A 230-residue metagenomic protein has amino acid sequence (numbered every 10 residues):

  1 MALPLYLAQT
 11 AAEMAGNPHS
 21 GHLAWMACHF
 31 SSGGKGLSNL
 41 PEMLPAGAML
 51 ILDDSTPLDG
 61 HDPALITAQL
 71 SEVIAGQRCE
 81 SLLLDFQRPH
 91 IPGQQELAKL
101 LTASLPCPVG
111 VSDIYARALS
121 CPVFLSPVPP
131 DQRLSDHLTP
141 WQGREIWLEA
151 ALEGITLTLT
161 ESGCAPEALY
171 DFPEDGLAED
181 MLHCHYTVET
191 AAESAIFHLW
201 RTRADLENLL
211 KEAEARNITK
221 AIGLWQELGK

Functional and structural regions predicted by a protein language model:
M1-S126, L148: Chitinase-like catalytic core of GlcNAc-active glycosidases
L37, P63, T67, L157-L169 (+1 more regions): A structural signal for the main folded, soluble domain(s) of proteins
L65, Q69, E96, R133-D136 (+1 more regions): Extracytoplasmic/secreted proteins, especially bacterial periplasmic and envelope-associated proteins
A75-E80, A103-P106, H137-R144, N208-K220: A structural motif corresponding to the C-terminal end of an alpha-helix and its immediate exit/capping segment
D85-F86, P130, L224-W225: Extracellular, disulfide-bonded carbohydrate-recognition/adhesion ectodomains, dominated by C-type lectin-like domains
L119-Q142, P166-L169: Short loop-to-alpha-helix "cap/lid" segments that border enzyme active sites across diverse enzyme classes
G143-N208: Glycan-binding loop/region signatures in secreted carbohydrate-active enzymes
R216-K230: Acidic/aromatic/glycine-rich contiguous surface patches that form carbohydrate-binding/processing clefts and analogous
